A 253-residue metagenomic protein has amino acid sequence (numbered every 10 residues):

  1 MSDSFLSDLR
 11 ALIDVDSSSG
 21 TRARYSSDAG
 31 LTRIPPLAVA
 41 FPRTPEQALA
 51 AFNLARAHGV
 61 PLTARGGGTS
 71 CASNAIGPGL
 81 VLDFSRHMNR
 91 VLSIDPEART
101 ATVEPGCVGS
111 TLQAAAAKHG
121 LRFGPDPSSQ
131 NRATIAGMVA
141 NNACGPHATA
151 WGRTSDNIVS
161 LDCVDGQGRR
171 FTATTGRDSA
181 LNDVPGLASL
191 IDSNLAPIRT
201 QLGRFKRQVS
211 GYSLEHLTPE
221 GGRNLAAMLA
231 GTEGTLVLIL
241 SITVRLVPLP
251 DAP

Functional and structural regions predicted by a protein language model:
M1-G30, I34, L54-L62, L82: N-terminal accessory segments
G30-L62, L80, F84-S128, A136-V139 (+3 more regions): N-terminal glycine-rich flavin-associated loop
P35, V91, Q130, S210 (+2 more regions): RNA/tRNA-interacting regions in translation and RNA-turnover enzymes
G68-A72, M138-H147, G222-V247: Conserved phosphate/anionic-ligand binding catalytic regions in large, soluble enzymes, centered on
C71-S73, S129-I135, S210-S213, L217: A glycine-rich phosphate-binding loop feature that marks nucleotide/adenosyl-phosphate handling sites
T149-R153, G203-R207, L217-E220, A227-G231: Short Gly/Pro-enriched turn/cap motifs at secondary-structure boundaries
F171-G222: Phosphate/pyrophosphate- and phosphate-bearing ligand-binding catalytic cores of soluble enzymes
